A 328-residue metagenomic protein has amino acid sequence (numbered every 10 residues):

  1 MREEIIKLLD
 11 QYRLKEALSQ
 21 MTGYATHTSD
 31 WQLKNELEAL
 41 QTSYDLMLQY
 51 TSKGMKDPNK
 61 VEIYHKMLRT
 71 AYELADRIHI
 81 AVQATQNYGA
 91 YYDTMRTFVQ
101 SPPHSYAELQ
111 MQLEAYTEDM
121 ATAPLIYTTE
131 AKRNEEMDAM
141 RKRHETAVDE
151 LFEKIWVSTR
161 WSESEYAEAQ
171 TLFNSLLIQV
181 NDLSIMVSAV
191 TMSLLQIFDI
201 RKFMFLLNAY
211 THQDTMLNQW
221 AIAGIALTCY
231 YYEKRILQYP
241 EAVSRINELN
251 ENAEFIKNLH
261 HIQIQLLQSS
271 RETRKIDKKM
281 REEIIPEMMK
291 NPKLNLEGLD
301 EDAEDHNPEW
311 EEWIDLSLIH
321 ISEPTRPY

Functional and structural regions predicted by a protein language model:
R2-T129, K142-R143: Extended, helix-rich scaffolding/adaptor regions
G23, S43-Q49, E73, R77-I80 (+6 more regions): Positions within ordered alpha-helical repeat solenoids
M47-G54, T85, Y230-E241, L249-E254 (+1 more regions): Alpha-helical linker/edge segments of TPR/alpha-solenoid repeat scaffolds and analogous pre-/post-domain helices
A115-N208, Y232-K234: Alpha-helical solenoid scaffolds in large eukaryotic transport, assembly, and signaling factors
Y166, K202-F205, I236-N250, K279-R281: Alpha-helical repeat scaffolds
Q213-T215: Short inter-helical turns and helix N-cap capping residues of alpha-solenoid HEAT/ARM repeat scaffolds
H320-Y328: Single conserved hydrophobic/aromatic residue that forms the stacking wall/gate of nucleotide- or nucleobase-binding
